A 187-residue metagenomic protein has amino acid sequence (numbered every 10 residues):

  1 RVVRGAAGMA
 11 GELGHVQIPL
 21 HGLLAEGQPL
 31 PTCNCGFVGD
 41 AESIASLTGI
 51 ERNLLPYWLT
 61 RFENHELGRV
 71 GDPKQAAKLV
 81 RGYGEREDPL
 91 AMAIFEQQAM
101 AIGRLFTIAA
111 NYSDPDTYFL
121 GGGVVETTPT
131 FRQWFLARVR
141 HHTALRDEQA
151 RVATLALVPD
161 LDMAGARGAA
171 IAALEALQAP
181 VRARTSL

Functional and structural regions predicted by a protein language model:
R1-R4: Short beta-strand scaffold segments in enzyme catalytic cores
A6-A7, L54: Short, flexible helix/strand-to-coil boundary loops that buttress conserved ligand/catalytic motifs in alpha/beta
G8-A25: A short, polar/charged loop-to-alpha-helix boundary motif
L20, L24-L187: ATP-binding/phosphotransfer module of carbohydrate and carboxylate kinases, centering on a glycine-rich
